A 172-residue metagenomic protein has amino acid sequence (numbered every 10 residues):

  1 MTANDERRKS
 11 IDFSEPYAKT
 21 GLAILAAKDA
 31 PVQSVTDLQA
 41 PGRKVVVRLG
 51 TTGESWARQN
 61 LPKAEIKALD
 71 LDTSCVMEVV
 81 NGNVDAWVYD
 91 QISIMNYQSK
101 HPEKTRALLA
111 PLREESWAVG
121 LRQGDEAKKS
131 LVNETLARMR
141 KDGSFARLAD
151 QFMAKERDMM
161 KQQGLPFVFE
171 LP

Functional and structural regions predicted by a protein language model:
M1-Q39, T105-R106, A110-L112: Acidic, polar ligand-binding/catalytic clefts
M1-S10, S55-W56, V80-R113: A ligand-binding cleft/hinge motif common to bilobed small-molecule-binding domains
D12-A18, E65-K67, S99, E103-R113 (+2 more regions): Short beta-strand->loop
K19-M77, Q91-M95: Bilobed "Venus flytrap"/periplasmic-binding protein-like clamshell domains and structurally analogous long
A23-V32, S116-T135: A bilobed periplasmic-binding-protein/Venus flytrap-type ligand-binding module shared by bacterial periplasmic
L38, E78-V80, V119, V132: Hydrophobic residues within well-ordered alpha-helices
T52-K67, L136-P172: Ligand-binding clefts/hinges and TM-proximal coupling segments of bilobed small-molecule sensing domains
D90, G124-R138, S144-L148: Short amphipathic alpha-helical coupling segments at ligand-binding clamshell hinges and other catalytic/signaling
